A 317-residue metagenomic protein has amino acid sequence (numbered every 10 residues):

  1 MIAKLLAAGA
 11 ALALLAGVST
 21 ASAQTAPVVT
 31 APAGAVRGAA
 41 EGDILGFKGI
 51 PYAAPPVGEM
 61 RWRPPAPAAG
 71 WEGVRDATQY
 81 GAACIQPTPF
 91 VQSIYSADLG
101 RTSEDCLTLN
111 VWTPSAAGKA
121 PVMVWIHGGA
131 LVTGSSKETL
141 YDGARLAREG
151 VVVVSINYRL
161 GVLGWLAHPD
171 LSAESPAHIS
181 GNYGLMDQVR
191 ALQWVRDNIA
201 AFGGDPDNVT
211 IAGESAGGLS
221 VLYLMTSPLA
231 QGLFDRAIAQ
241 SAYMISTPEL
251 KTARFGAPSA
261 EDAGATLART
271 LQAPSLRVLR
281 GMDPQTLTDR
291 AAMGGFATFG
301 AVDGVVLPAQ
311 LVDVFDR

Functional and structural regions predicted by a protein language model:
A7-G17: Bacterial N-terminal signal peptides
A21-N182: Non-catalytic accessory segments of hydrolases
C106, A177-A201, G256-D262: Alpha/beta-hydrolase active-site loop
P121, F202-E214: Alpha/beta-hydrolase fold nucleophile elbow
G128, S180-D187, S215-G218: Active-site loop->helix "elbow" adjoining a glycine-rich segment at hydrolase catalytic centers
D197, Q231, Q240-R317: Substrate-access "cap/lid" subdomains that shape and gate the entrance to catalytic or ligand-binding pockets
I211, I238-Q240: A short, hydrophobic beta-strand element of the alpha/beta-hydrolase
G218-A230: Short glycine-enriched nucleophile-adjacent loop and the immediately C-terminal alpha-helix near the catalytic center
